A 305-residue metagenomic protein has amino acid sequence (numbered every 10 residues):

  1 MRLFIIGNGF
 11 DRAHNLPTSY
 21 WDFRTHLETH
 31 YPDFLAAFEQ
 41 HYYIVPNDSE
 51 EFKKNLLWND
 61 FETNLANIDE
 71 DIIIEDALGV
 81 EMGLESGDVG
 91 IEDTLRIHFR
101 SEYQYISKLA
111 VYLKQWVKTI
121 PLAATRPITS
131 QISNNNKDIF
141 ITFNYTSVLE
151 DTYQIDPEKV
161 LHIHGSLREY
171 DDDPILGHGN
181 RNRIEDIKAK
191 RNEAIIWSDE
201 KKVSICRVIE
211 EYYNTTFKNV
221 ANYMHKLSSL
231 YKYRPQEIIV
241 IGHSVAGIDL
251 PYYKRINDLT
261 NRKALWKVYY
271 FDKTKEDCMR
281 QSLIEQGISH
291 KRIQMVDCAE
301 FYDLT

Functional and structural regions predicted by a protein language model:
M1-H14, F23, M224-T305: SIR2/sirtuin-family catalytic core signature
I5-Y42, K137-T142, Q154-L161, L167-Y170 (+2 more regions): Conserved catalytic core of sirtuin-type NAD+-dependent deacylases
S19-N59, Y212-N219, G287-T305: Extended charged low-complexity segments that act as oligomerization/scaffolding linkers
A37-V208: Extended, H/D-rich, highly charged conserved domains that either
T119-T129, Y212-L230: A Trp-anchored, charged/polar loop motif used as the substrate-binding/catalytic surface of acyl/ester-handling
I195-A221, K232-A246: Acidic/glycine-enriched edge-of-secondary-structure segments
